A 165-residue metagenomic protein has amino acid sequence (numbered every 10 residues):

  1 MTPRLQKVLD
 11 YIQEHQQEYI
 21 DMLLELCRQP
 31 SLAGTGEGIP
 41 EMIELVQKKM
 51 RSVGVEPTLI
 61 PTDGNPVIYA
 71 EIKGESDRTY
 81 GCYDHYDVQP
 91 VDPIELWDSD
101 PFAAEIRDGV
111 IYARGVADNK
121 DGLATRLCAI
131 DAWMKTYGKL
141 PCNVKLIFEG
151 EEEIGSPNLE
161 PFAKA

Functional and structural regions predicted by a protein language model:
T2-V116, W133-P141, G150: Acidic/His- and Gly-rich active-site-bordering loop/insert found across diverse amide/peptide-bond hydrolases
N119-A165: Acidic/histidine-rich catalytic neighborhood of metal-dependent amide-processing enzymes
